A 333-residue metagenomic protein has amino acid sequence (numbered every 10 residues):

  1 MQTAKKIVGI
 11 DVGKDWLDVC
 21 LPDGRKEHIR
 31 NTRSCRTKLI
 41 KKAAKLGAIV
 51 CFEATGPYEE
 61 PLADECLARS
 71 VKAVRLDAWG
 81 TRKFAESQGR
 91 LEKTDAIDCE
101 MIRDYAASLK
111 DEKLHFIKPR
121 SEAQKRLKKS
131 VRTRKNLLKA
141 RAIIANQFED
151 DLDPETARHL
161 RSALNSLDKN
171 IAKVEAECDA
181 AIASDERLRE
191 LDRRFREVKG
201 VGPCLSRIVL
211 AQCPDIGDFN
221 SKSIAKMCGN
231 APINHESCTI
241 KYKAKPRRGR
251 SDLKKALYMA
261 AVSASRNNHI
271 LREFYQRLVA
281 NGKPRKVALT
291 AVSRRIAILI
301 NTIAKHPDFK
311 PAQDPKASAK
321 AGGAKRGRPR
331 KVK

Functional and structural regions predicted by a protein language model:
M1-R158, N165-D168: Phosphate- and other anionic-substrate recognition elements at nucleic-acid/protein interfaces
H28-I29, S34, P203, R207-N281 (+2 more regions): Phosphate-backbone recognition surface of nucleic-acid-processing proteins
Q88-E92, R248-R250, T302: Short low-complexity, flexible loop/linker segments enriched in glycine and/or proline with clustered acidic
M101, H159-S162, S166, I208 (+5 more regions): Amphipathic alpha-helical interaction segments
L109-L114, I144, P214-D218, A264-I270 (+1 more regions): Short helix-capping/linker segments at secondary-structure and domain boundaries
F148-C204, C213, N268: Helix-hairpin-helix/helix-loop-helix acidic hairpins
C238-T239, K243, F274-K333: Low-complexity, acidic/Ser/Thr- and charged residue-rich accessory regions of DNA metabolism proteins
